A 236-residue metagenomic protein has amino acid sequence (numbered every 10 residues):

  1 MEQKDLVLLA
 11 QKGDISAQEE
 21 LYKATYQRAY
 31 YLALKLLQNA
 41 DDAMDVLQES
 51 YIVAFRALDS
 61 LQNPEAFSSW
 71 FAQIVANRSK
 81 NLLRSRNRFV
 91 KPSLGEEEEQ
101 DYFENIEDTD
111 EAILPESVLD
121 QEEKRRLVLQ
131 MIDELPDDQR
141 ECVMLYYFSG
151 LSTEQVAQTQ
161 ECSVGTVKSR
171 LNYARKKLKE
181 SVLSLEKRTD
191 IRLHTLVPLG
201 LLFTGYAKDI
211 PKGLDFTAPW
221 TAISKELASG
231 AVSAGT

Functional and structural regions predicted by a protein language model:
V7-Y31: A short, charge-rich alpha-helical start-of-domain segment used by transcription regulators
L8, K12, D110-R140, L151 (+1 more regions): Amphipathic alpha-helical segment used for protein-protein interaction
Q11-K12, Q38, Y51-A66, S85-N87: Sigma70-family region 2
Y22-A40, A57, A72, I132: Amphipathic, Lys/Arg- and hydrophobic-enriched alpha-helical face
Y31, D45-I52, R56, E65-N77: Structural recognition of an alpha-helix C-terminal capping motif at a helix-to-coil junction
D59-N63, A76-L94, Q121: Arg/Lys-rich amphipathic alpha helix in sigma70-family domain 2
E97, D101-N105, L151-Q155, S163-V164 (+2 more regions): Hydrophobic topogenic segments
C142-Y146: A short pre-motif secondary-structure segment
